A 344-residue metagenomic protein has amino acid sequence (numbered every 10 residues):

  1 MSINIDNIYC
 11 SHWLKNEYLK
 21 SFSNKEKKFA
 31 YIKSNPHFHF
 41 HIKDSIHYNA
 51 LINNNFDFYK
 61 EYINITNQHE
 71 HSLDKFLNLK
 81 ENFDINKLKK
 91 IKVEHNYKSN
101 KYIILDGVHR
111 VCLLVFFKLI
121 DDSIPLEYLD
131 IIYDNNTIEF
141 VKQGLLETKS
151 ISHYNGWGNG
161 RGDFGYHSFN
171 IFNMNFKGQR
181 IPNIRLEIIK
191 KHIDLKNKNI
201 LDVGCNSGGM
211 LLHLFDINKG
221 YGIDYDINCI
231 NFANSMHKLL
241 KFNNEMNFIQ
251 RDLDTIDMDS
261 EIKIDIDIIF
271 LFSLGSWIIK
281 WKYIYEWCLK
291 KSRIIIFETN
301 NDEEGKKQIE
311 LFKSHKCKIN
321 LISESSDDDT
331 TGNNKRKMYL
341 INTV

Functional and structural regions predicted by a protein language model:
N4-A30, S34, K87-G144: A short, basic-hydrophobic beta/loop patch
F40-L105: Short alpha-helix boundary/capping and kink motifs at helix termini
K177-K196: Conserved alpha-helix/loop element of class I SAM-dependent methyltransferases that forms part of the SAM/SAH-binding
G208-L212: Glycine-rich SAM-binding Motif I of class I
K219-D224: Conserved SAM-binding motif I beta-strand of class I
A233-N234: Conserved SAM-binding loop
D267-K280: A short SAM/SAH-binding and catalytic strip from SAM-dependent methyltransferases
S292-E303: Conserved beta-strand signature within the Rossmann-like core of class I S-adenosyl-L-methionine
